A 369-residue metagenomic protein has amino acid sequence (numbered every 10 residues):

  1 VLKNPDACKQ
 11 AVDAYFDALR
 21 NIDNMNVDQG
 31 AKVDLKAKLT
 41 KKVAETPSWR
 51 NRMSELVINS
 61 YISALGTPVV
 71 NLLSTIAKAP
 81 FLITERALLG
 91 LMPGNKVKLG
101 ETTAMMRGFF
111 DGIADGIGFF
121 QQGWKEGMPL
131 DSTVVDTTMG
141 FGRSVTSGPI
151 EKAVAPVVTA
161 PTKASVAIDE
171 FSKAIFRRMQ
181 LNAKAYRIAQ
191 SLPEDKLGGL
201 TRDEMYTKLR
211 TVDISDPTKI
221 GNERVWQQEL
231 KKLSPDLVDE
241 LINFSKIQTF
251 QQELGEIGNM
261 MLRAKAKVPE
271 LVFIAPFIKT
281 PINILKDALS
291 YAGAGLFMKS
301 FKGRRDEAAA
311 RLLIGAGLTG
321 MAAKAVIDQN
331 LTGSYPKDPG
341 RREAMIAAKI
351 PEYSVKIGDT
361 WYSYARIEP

Functional and structural regions predicted by a protein language model:
K3-V12, F16-A31: Extended acidic/polar, glycine-enriched regions that form or flank non-catalytic beta-rich accessory modules
V27-P369: Amphipathic interfacial helices
